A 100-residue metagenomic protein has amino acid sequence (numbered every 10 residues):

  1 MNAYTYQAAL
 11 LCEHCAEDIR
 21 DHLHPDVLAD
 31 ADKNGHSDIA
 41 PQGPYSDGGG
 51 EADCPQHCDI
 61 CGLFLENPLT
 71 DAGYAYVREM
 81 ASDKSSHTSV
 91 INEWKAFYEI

Functional and structural regions predicted by a protein language model:
M1-A3, H36-G50: Short, intrinsically disordered, charge-biased short linear motifs at domain edges
M1-T5, A31, D47, N67-I100: Short, intrinsically disordered terminal segments enriched in charged and Pro/Gly residues
A9, P55: Residues immediately within or flanking Cys/His clusters that coordinate Zn2+ in small zinc-binding modules
C12-C15, C58-C61: Short cysteine-rich clusters marking metal-coordination/redox-active sites
C15-E17, H24-P25, T70: Surface loops and adjacent helix of pleckstrin homology
R20, E66: Short functional micro-motifs and their immediate structural scaffolds
L23, V27-I39: Mixed-charge, low-complexity intrinsically disordered segments
